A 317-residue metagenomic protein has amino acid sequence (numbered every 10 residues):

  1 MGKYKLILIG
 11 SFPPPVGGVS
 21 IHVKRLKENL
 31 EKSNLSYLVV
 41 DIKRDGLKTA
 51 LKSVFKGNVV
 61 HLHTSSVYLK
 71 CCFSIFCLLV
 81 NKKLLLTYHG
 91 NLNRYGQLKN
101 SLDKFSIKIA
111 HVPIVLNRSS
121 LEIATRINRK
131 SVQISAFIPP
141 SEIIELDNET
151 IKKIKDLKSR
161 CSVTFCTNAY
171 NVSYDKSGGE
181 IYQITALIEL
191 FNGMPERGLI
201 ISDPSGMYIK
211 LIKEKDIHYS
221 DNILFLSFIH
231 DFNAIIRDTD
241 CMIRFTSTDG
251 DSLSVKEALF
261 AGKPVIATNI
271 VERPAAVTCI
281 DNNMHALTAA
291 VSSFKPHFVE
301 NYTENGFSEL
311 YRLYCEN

Functional and structural regions predicted by a protein language model:
T49, V60-V80, G178: An aromatic- and histidine-rich active-site surface loop
V67, K82-L98, I109-V112: A short, histidine- and acid-enriched strand-loop-helix "catalytic/donor-clamping" loop that lines the nucleotide-sugar
K108-K155, S159-R160, T164-N168: Donor nucleotide-sugar binding/catalytic pocket of nucleotide-sugar-dependent glycosyltransferases
E149-K210: Conserved catalytic-core segment of nucleotide-activated headgroup transferases in glycan assembly
K210-F228: Nucleotide-activated donor-binding/catalytic signature segment of Leloir-type glycosyltransferases, i.e., the conserved
S247: Aromatic "clamp/platform" in nucleotide-sugar-dependent glycosyltransferases that forms part of the donor/acceptor
P264-T268: Short hydrophobic beta-strand element within catalytic cores of glycosyltransferases and related nucleotide-activated
D281-N317: A charged, aromatic-enriched C-terminal amphipathic alpha-helix characteristic of glycosyltransferases across folds
